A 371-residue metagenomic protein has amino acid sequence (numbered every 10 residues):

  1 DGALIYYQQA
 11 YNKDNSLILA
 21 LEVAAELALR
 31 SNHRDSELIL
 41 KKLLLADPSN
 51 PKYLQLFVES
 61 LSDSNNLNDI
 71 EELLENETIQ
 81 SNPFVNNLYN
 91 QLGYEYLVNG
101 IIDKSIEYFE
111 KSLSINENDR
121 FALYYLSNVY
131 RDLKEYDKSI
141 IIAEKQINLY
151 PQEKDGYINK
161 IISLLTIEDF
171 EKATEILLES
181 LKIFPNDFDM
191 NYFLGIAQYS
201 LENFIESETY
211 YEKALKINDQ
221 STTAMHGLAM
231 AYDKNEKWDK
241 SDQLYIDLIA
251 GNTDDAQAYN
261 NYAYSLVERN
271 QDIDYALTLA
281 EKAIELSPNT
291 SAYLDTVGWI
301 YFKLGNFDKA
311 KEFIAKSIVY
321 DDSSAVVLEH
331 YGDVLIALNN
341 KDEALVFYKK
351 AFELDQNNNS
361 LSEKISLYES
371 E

Functional and structural regions predicted by a protein language model:
N15, P48, N82-P83, E117 (+7 more regions): Short coil turns that delineate tetratricopeptide repeat
L17-L19, P51-K52, V85-N86, R120-F121 (+7 more regions): Helix-start (N-cap) detector for alpha-helical repeat units in TPR-like alpha-solenoids, especially tetratricopeptide
E22-V23, L56, Q91, Y125 (+7 more regions): Canonical tetratricopeptide repeat
A25-E26, E59, Y94, N128 (+7 more regions): Residue-level recognition of tetratricopeptide repeat
A28-L29, S62, L97, R131 (+8 more regions): Position-specific recognition of the canonical hydrophobic site in helix A of tetratricopeptide repeat
S31-N32, N65, G100, K134 (+6 more regions): Residue-level detector of the short coil/turn that links helix A to helix B within each tetratricopeptide repeat
